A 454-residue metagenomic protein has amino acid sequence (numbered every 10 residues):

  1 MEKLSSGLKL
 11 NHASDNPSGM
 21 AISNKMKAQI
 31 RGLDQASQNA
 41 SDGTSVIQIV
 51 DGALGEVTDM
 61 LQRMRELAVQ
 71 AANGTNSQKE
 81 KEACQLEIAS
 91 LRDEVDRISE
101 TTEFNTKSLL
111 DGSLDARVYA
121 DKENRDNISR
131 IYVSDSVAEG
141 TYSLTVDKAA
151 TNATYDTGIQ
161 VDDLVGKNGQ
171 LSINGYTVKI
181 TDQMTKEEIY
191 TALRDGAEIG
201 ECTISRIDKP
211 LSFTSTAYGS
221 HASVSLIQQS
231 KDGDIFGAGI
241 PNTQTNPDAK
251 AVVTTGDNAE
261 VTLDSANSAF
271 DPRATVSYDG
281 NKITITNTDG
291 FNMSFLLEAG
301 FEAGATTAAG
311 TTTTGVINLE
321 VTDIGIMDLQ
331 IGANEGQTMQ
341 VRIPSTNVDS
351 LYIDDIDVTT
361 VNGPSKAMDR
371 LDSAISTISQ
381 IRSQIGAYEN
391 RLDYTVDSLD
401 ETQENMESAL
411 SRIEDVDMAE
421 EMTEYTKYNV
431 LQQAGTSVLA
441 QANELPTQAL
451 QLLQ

Functional and structural regions predicted by a protein language model:
M1-Q454: Primary detection of the long, small/polar-rich alpha-helical "axial" segments characteristic of bacterial flagellar
